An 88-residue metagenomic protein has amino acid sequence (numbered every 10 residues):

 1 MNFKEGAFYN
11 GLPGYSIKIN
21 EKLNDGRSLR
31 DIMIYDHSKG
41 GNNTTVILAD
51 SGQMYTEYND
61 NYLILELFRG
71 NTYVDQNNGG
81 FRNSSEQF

Functional and structural regions predicted by a protein language model:
M1-F88: Non-transmembrane, extracytosolic/lumenal segments of membrane-associated proteins
